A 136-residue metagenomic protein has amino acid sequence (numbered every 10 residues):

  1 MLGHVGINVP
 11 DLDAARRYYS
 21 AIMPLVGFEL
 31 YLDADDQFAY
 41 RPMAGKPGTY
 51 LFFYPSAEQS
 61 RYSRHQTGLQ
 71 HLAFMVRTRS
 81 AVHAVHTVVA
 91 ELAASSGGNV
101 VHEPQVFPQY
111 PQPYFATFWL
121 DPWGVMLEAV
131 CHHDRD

Functional and structural regions predicted by a protein language model:
M1, H65-L69, P111: Short glycine-enriched loop/turn motifs at secondary-structure junctions
M1-R16, L72, H133-D136: N-terminal beta-strand motif that seeds the catalytic metal site of vicinal oxygen chelate
G3, P24, A90, A94: Short polybasic/polar patches that bind polyanions
N8-L51: Core segments of cupin and vicinal oxygen chelate
V9-A14, A73-P122: Vicinal oxygen chelate
I22, V26-D33, T49-F53, R77-S80 (+3 more regions): Long, contiguous binding/interaction regions
L32-A34, Q59, P108-Y110: Short, flexible, glycine-rich and Lys/Arg-enriched loop motifs at helix boundaries that contact anionic partners
P42-A84, E91: Long, continuous compositionally biased terminal/linker segments
